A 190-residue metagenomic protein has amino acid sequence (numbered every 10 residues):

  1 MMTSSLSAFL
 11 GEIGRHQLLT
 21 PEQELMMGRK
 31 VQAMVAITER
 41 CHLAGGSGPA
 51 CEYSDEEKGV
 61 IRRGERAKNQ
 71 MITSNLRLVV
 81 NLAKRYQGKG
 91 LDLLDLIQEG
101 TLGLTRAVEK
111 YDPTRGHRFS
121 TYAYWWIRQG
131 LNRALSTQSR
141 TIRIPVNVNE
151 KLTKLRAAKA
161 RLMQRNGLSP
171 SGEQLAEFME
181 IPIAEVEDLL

Functional and structural regions predicted by a protein language model:
M2-R143, E150-R161: Alpha-helical promoter-recognition and RNA polymerase-docking modules of transcription initiation factors, dominated by
L162-N166: Basic, amphipathic alpha-helical hairpins
G172: Helix-turn-helix DNA-binding elements, focusing on the entry/boundary residues of the two helices that contact DNA
E177: Alpha-helical residues within the helix-turn-helix
V186-E187: Helix-turn-helix DNA-binding helix
L190: DNA major-groove recognition helix of helix-turn-helix
